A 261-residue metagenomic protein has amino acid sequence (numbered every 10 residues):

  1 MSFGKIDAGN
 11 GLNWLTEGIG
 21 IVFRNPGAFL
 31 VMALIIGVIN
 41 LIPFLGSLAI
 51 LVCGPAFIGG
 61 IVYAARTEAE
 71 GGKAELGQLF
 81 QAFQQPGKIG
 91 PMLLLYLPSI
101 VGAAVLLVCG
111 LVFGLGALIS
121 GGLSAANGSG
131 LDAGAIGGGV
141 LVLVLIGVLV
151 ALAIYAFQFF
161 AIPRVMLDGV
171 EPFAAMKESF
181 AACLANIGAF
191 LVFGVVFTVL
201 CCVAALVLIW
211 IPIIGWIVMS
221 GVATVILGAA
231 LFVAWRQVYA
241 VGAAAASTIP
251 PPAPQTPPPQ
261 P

Functional and structural regions predicted by a protein language model:
M1-G4, F44-G77, A104-L111, I136-E171 (+1 more regions): Selective recognition of hydrophobic, aromatic-rich stretches within alpha-helical transmembrane segments of polytopic
K5-I39, K73-V105, V140-L143, A153-A205 (+1 more regions): Interfacial aromatic "cap" segments that immediately flank transmembrane helices in multipass membrane proteins
I39, L51, G87, L208 (+1 more regions): Generic N-terminal simple sequence motifs
L107-A125: Membrane-helix interface motif
L123-G139: Disordered, low-complexity segments in secreted/periplasmic proteins that are enriched in proline
A189, Y239, P250-P254: Terminal low-complexity interaction tails
A244-P261: Intrinsically disordered, low-complexity Pro/Gly-rich regions
